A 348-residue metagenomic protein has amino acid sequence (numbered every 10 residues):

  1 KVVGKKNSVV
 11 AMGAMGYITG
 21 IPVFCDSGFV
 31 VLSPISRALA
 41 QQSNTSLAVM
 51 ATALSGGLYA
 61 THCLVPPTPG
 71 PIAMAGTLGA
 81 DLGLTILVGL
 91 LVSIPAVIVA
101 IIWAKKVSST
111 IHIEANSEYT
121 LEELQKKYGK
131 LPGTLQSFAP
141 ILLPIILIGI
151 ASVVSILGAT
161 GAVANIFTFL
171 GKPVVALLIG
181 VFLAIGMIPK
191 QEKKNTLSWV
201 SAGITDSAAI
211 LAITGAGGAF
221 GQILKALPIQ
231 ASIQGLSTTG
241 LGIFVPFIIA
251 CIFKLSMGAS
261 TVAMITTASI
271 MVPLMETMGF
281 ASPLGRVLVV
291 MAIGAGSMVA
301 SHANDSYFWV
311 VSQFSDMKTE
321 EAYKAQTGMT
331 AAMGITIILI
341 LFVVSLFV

Functional and structural regions predicted by a protein language model:
K1, S27-L39, T68-L78, A115 (+2 more regions): Re-entrant/interfacial helical elements at transmembrane boundaries that shape and gate the permeation pathway
K1-G4, P34-Q42, K126, S198-D206 (+5 more regions): Short amphipathic alpha-helical coupling elements at transmembrane boundaries
V2-I35, L211-G217, T238-M278, G294: Hydrophobic alpha-helical transmembrane segments of multi-pass integral membrane proteins, predominantly secondary
K5, V9, Y17, I21 (+19 more regions): Transmembrane alpha-helical segments of multi-pass membrane transport proteins and ion-pumping complexes
K5-G20, S43-C63, D81-L90, I94 (+2 more regions): Alpha-helical transmembrane segments of multi-pass membrane proteins
S43-T45, A80-G129, A295-V348: Juxtamembrane and boundary regions of transmembrane helices in multi-pass small-molecule transporters and channels
L87-W199, S315: Long, contiguous bundles of hydrophobic transmembrane helices that form the permeation core of multi-pass
L147-M257, T261: Transmembrane helical segments that form the transport core of multi-pass membrane transport proteins
